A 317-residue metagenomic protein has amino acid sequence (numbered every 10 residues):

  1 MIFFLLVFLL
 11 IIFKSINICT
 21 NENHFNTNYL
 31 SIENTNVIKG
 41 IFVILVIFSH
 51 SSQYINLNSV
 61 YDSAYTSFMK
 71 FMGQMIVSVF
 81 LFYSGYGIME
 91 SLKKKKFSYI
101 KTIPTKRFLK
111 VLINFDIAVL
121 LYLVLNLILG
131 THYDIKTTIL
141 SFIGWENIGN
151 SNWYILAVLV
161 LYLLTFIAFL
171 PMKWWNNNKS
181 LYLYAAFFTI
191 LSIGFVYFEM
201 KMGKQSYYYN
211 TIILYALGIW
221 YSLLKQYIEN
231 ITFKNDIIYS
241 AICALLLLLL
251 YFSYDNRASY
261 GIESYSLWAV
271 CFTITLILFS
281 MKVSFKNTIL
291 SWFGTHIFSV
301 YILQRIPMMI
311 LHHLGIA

Functional and structural regions predicted by a protein language model:
M1-F4, N23-T27, S192-Y301, I306-A317: Alpha-helical transmembrane segments and terminal signal-anchor/GPI-anchor hydrophobic tails, characterized by long
M1-L191, H296, A317: Membrane-cytosol interface segments of multi-pass membrane proteins, especially ER/Golgi lipid-handling enzymes
